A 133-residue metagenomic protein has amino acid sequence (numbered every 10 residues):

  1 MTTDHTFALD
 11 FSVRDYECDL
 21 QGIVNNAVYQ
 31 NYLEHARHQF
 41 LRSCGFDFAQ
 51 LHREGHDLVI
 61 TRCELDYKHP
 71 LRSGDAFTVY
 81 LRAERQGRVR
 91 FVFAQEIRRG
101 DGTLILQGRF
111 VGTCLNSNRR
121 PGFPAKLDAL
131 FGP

Functional and structural regions predicted by a protein language model:
T2-I60, N116-P133: Hot-dog-fold acyl-thioester-processing enzymes
T3-L9, P70-S73, E84-P133: HotDog/MaoC-like acyl-thioester-processing domains
F40-F91, I105-Q107, G112-T113: Hydrophobic beta-strand-centered segment that forms part of the acyl-chain substrate-binding groove
